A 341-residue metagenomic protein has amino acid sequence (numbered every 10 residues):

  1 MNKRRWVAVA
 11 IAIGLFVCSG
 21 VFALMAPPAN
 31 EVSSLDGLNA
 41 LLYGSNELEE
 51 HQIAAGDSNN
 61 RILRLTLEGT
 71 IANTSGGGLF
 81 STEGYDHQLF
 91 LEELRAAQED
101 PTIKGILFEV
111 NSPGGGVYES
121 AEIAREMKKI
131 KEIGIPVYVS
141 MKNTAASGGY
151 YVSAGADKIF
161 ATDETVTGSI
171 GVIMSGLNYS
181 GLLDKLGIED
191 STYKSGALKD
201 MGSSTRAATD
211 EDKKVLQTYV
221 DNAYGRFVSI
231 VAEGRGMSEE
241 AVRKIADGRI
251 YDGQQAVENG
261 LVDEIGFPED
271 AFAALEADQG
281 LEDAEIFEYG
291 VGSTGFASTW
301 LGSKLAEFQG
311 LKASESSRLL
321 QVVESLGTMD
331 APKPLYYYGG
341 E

Functional and structural regions predicted by a protein language model:
M1-I135, T144-A145, F160, G176-E341: N-terminal organellar transit peptides
Y150-S169, D247: Structural recognition of alpha->loop->beta junctions
I173: Conserved acidic, small-residue-rich alpha-beta core segments centered on
